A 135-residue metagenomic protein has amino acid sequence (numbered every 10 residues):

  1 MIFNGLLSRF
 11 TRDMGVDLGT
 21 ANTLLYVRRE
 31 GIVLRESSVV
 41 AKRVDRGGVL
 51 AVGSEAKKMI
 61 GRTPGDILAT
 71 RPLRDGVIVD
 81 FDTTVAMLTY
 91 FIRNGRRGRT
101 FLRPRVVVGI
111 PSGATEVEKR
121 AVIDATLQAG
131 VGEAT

Functional and structural regions predicted by a protein language model:
M1-T135: Nucleotide/phosphate-binding catalytic cleft detector across ATP-hydrolyzing and phosphate-transferring enzymes
